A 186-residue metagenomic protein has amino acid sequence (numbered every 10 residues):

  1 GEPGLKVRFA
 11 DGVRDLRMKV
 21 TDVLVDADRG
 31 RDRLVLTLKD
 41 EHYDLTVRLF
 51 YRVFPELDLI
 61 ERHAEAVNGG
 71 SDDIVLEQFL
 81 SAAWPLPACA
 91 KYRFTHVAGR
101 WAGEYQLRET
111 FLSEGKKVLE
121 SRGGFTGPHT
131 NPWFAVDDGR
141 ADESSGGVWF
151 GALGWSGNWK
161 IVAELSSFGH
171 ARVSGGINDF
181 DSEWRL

Functional and structural regions predicted by a protein language model:
G1-A171, G176-S182: Polysaccharide-binding surfaces and accessory modules of carbohydrate-active proteins
L186: An acidic-aromatic substrate-binding cleft motif
